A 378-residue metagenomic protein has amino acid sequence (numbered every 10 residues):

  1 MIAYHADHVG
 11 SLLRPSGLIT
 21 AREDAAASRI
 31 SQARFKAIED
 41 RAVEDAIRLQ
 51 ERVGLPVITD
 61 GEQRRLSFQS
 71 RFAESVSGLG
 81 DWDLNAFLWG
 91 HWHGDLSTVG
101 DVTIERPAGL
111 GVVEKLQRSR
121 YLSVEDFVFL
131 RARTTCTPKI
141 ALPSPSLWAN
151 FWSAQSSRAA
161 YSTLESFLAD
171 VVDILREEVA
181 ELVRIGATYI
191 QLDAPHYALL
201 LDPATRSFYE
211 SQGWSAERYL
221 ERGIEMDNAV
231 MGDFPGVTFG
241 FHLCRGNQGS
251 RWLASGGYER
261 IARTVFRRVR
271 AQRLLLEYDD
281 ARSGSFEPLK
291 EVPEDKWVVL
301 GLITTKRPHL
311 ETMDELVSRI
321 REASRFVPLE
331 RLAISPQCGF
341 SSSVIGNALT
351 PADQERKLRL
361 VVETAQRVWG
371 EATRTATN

Functional and structural regions predicted by a protein language model:
M1-N378: Domain-level signal for soluble alpha/beta catalytic cores
